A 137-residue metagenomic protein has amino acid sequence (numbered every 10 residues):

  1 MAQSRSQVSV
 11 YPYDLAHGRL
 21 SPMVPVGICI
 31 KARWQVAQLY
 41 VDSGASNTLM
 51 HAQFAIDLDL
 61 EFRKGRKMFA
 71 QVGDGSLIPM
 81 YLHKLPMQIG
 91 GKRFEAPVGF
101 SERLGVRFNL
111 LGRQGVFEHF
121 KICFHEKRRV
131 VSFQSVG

Functional and structural regions predicted by a protein language model:
M1-G137: Pepsin/retropepsin-fold aspartyl endopeptidases
